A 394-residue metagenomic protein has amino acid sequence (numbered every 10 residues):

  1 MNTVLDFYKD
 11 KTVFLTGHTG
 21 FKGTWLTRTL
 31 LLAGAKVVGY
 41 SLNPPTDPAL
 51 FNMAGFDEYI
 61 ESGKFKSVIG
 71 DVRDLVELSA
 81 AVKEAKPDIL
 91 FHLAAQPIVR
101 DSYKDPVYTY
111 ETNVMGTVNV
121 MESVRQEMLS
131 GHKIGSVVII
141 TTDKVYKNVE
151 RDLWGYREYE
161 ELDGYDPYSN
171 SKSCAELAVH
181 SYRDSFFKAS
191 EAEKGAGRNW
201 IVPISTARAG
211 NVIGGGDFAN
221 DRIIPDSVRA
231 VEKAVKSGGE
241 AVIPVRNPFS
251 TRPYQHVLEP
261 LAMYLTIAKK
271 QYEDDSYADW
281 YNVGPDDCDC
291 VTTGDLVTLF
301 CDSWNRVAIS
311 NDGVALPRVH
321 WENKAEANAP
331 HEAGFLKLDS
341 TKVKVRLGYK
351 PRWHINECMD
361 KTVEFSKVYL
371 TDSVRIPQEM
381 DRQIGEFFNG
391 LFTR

Functional and structural regions predicted by a protein language model:
M1-A209, F387: N-terminal Rossmann-like NAD(P)+-binding domain of SDR-like oxidoreductases, especially those catalyzing
L32-A35, E232-R394: C-terminal substrate-binding subdomain of Rossmann-fold SDR/epimerase-dehydratase oxidoreductases
Y59-F65, K133-V137, D163, G195-T206 (+6 more regions): Glycine-rich, flexible loop segments associated with nucleotide phosphate handling
V72, T142, E161, N211 (+3 more regions): Residues that form or immediately flank small-molecule/cofactor binding pockets and catalytic motifs
L75-V76, D88, R100, V107 (+7 more regions): Residues in well-ordered alpha-helical elements
K104-D105, G216-A219, E332-G334: Short, solvent-exposed loop/turn segments at secondary-structure boundaries
E150-G155, P167-Y168, S173-Y272, C288-W304: NAD(P)-dependent short-chain dehydrogenase/reductase
